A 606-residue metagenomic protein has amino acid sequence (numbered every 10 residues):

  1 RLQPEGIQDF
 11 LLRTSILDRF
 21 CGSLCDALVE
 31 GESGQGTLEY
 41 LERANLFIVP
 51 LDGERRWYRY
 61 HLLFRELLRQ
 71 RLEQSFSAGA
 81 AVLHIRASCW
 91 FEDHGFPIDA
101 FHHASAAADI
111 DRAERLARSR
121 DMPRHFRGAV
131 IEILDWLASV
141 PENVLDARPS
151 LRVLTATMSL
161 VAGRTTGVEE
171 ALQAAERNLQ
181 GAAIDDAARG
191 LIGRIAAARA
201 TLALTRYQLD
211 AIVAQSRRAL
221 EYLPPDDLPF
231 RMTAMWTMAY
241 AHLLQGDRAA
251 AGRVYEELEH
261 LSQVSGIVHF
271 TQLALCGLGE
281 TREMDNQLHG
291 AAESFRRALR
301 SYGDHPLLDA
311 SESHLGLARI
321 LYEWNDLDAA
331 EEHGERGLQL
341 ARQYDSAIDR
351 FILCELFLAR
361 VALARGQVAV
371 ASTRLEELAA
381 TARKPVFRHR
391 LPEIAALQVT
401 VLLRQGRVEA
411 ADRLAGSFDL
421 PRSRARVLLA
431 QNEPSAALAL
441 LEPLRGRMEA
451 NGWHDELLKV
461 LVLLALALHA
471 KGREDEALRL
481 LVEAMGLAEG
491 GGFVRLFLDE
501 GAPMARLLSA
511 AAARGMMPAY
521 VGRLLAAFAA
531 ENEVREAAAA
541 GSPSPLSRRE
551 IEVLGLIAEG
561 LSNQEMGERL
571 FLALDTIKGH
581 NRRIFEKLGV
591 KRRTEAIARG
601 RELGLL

Functional and structural regions predicted by a protein language model:
R1-E73, V82-I85: C-terminal boundary/linker of central alpha/beta nucleotide-binding cores
G6, S75-A162, G167, L440: Extended alpha-helical scaffolding segments used for macromolecular assembly and cargo binding
A81, H94-P97, I110, P123 (+12 more regions): TPR-repeat structural position
F101, D121-M122, A138-E142, Q173-I184 (+8 more regions): Amphipathic alpha-helical segments of tetratricopeptide repeats
R115-P123, S150-T165, L191-Q208, F230-D247 (+7 more regions): Tandem amphipathic alpha-helical repeat scaffolds
A529, E533-R582, E586-K591, E595-L606: Helix-turn-helix DNA-binding segment
